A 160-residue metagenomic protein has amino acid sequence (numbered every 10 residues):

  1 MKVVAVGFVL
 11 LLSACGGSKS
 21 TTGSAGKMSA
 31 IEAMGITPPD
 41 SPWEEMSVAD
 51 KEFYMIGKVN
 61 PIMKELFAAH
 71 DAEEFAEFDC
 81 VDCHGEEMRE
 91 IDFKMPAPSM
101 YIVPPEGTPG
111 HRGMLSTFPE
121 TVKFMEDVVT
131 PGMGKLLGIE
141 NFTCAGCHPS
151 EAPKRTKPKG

Functional and structural regions predicted by a protein language model:
M1-A5: Bacterial N-terminal signal peptides that target proteins for export
L11-A14: C-terminal motif of bacterial Sec signal peptides marking the signal peptidase cleavage site
K19-G160: Sequence context surrounding c-type heme c attachment/ligation sites in exported
